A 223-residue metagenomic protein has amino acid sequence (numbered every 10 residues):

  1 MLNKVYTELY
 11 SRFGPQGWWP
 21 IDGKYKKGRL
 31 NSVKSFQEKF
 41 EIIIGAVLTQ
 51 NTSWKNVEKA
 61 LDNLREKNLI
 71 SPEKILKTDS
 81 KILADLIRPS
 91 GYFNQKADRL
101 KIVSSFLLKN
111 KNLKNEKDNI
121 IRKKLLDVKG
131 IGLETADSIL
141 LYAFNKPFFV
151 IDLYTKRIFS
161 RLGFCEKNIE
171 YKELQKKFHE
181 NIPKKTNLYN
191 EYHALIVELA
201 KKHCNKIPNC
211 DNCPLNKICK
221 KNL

Functional and structural regions predicted by a protein language model:
M1-N115, K184, L195-L223: N-terminal polyanion-binding entry modules of DNA glycosylases/AP lyases and select other DNA-binding proteins
F13, T52, N68, K129 (+3 more regions): A broad structural signal for alpha-helix termini and local helix breaks/kinks
G45-L48, L100, K117-F164: Catalytic DNA-binding helix-loop module of base-excision-repair DNA glycosylases/AP lyases
L61, L76-D79, I87, L125 (+3 more regions): A general structural motif at alpha-helix termini
S71, N112-D118, C165-L174: Short, charged, surface-exposed loops that flank catalytic or proteolytic processing sites
I151-L199: A broadly conserved sequence feature marking short terminus-proximal activation segments in nucleic acid-centric
